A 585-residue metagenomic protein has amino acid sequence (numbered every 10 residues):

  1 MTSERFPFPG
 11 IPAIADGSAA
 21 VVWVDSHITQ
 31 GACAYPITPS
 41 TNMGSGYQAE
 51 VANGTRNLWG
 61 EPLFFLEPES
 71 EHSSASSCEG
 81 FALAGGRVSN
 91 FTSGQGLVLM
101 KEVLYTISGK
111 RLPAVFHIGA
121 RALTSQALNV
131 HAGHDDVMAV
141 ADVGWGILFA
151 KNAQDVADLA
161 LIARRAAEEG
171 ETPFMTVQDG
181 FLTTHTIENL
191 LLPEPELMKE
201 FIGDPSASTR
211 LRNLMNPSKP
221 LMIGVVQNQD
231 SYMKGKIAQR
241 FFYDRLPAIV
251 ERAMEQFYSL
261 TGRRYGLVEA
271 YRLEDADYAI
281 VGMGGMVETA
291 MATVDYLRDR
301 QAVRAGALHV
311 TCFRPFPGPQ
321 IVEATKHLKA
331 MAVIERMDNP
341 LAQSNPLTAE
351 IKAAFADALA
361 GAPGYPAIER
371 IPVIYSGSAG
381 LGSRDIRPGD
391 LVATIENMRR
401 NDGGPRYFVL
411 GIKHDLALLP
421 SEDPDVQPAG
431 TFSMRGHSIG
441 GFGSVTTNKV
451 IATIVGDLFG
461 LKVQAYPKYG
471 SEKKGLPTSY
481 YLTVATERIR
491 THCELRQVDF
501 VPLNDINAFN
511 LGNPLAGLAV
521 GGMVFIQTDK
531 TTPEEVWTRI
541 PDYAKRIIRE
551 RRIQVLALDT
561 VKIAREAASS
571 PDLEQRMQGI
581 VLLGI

Functional and structural regions predicted by a protein language model:
I11-A13, P315-F316, I334-M337, V426-I585: Active-site cofactor/cluster-binding pocket
P12-A15, Y35-T38, P62-S76, N90-G96 (+6 more regions): Active-site nucleophile and cofactor-binding loops and adjacent substrate-binding regions of central metabolic enzymes
D16-A20, E255-Y278, L419-P428: Glycine-/acidic-rich phosphate or pyrophosphate-binding loops and their flanking alpha/beta elements
G31-E67, L260, V281-L308, G430-V501: Anionic-ligand anchoring segments at beta-strand to alpha-helix junctions in alpha/beta enzyme folds, i.e., glycine
M43-Q48, S77-E79, M100-L104, S125-H131 (+10 more regions): Short acidic, glycine/serine/threonine-rich loops at helix termini
W59, L63, F174-E269: Conformationally flexible catalytic loops at phosphate/diphosphate-handling active centers
V130-G180, D204-P205, R370-A379, R551: Conserved thiamine diphosphate
A332-P424, G440, K562, A568-D572 (+1 more regions): Peripheral docking tails and interdomain loops at the edges of cofactor- or intermediate-handling domains
